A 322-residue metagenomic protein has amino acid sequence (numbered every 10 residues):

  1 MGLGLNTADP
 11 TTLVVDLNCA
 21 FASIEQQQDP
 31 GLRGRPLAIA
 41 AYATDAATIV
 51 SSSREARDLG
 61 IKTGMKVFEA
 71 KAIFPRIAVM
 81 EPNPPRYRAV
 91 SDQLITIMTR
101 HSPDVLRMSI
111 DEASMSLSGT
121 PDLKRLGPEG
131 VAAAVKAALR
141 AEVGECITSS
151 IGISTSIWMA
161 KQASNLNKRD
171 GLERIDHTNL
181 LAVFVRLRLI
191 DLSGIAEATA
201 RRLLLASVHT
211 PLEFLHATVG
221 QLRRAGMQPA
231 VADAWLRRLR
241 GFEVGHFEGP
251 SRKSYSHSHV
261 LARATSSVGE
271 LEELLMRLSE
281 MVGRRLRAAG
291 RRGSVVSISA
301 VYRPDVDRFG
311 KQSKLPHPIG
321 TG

Functional and structural regions predicted by a protein language model:
M1-I110, S114, P121, R237: Residues that scaffold, gate, or flank divalent-cation-dependent active/transport sites
I24-Q27, I49-S52, M159-N167, H246-P250: Short acidic, glycine/serine/threonine-rich loops at helix termini
Q93, I97-H101, A134-V143, R202 (+4 more regions): Generic non-transmembrane alpha-helical segments
M108-E112, C146, S154-I157, R291-V295: Short Gly/Ser/Thr- and Asp/Glu-enriched loop/turn motifs at secondary-structure junctions
R125, L166-E173, V208-P211, V231-D233: A short alpha->loop->secondary-structure connector
G127-L187: Long, highly charged, low-complexity intrinsically disordered interaction regions that mediate electrostatic DNA/RNA
R201-G322: DNA-contacting surface of Y-family translesion DNA polymerases
